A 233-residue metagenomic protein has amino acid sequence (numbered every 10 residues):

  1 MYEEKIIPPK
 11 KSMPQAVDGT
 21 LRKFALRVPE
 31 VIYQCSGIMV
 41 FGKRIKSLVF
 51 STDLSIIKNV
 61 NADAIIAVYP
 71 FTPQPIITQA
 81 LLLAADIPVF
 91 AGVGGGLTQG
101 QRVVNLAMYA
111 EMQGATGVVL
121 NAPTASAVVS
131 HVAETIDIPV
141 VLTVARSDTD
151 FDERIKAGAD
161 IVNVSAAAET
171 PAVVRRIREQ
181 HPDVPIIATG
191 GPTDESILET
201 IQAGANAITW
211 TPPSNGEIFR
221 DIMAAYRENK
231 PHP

Functional and structural regions predicted by a protein language model:
M1-A91, G95-Q101, M112: Conserved N-terminal beta1-alpha1 strand-loop-helix module at the mouth
P9-M13, S130-T135, R176-I177, L198-Q202 (+1 more regions): C-terminal helical cap(s) of enzyme catalytic domains, especially alpha/beta-barrels
G37, A84-G95, A133-T143, E179-T189: Short beta-strand/loop segments at the ligand-binding rim of alpha/beta enzyme cores
K43-V49, A64-F71, G92-Q99, A115-T124 (+3 more regions): Catalytic beta/alpha-barrel core
N61-A62, A85-P88, G114-T116, I136-P139 (+3 more regions): Glycine-enriched alpha-helix->loop->beta-strand junction motifs that scaffold or abut catalytic
P73-M112, P123-T135, S147-E153, T170-V174: N-terminal active-site wall of soluble small-molecule enzyme domains
V93, Q113-T124, D160-V173, A203-A224: Glycine-rich phosphate-binding active-site loops on the catalytic face of alpha/beta enzymes
Q101-A110, T149-A157, P192-W210: Catalytic cores of alpha/beta
